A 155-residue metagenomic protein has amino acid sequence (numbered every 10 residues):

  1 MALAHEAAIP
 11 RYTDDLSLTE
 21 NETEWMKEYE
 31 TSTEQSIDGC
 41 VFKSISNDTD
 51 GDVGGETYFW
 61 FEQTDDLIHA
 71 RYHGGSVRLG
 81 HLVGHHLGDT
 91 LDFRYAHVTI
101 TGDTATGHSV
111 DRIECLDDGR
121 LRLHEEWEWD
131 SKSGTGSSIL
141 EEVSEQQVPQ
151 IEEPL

Functional and structural regions predicted by a protein language model:
M1-E28: N-terminal amphipathic/basic-hydrophobic helices that include classical n-h-c signal peptides and signal-anchor
W25-V53, L123-W129: Tryptophan-anchored aromatic micro-motifs
K27-E28, G55-Y58, H86, E128-L155: Edge beta-strand at a domain terminus
K43-N47, H69-G74, F93-V98, E125-W129: Short beta-strand segments that buttress and anchor functional surface loops
D50-D52, S76, I100-D103, D117 (+1 more regions): Short glycine/serine/proline-enriched coil/turn segments at secondary-structure junctions
V53-T57, V77-H81, T104-V110, R122-H124 (+1 more regions): Short, surface-exposed coil-to-beta transition loops
T57-H85: N-terminal glycine/threonine-rich, aromatic-flanked beta-hairpin/loop signature
L87-G119: Mid-chain, well-packed structural core segment of small domains
